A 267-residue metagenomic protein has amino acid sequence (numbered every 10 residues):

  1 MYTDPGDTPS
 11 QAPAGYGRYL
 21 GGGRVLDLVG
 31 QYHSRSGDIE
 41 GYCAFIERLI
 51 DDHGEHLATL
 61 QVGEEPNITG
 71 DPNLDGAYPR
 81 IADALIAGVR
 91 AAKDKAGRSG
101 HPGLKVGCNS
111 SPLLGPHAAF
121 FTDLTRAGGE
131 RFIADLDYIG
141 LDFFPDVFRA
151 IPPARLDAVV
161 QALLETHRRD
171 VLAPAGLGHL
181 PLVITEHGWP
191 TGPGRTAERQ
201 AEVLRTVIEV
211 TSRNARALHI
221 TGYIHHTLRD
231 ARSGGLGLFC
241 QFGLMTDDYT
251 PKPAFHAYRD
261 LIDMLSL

Functional and structural regions predicted by a protein language model:
M1-D4, D27, Q61, G140 (+1 more regions): Conserved beta-strand positions in the central sheet of alpha/beta enzyme cores
M1-E55, G76-N109, P153-V160, G176-G178: Aromatic-lined substrate-binding rim segments of carbohydrate-active enzymes
D7-G17, Y42-L49, P112-R131, A158-V171 (+2 more regions): Alpha-helical scaffolding within the catalytic cores of extracellular/periplasmic polymer-degrading hydrolases
Y19-G23, D52-H56, G88-L104, F132-D135 (+3 more regions): A structural motif corresponding to the C-terminal end of an alpha-helix and its immediate exit/capping segment
G23, D52, P66, G70-A77 (+2 more regions): Aromatic-rich peripheral "rim/lid" segments of glycoside hydrolase catalytic domains that contact and position glycan
G30-S34, D71, C108-L114, L141-I151 (+2 more regions): Active-site clefts of carbohydrate-active enzymes
I46-R80, K105-L114, L182-H187, T221-R229: Active-site groove signature of glycoside hydrolases
G100, G129, A134, Y138-G194 (+1 more regions): Glycoside hydrolase catalytic-domain groove-lining segments
